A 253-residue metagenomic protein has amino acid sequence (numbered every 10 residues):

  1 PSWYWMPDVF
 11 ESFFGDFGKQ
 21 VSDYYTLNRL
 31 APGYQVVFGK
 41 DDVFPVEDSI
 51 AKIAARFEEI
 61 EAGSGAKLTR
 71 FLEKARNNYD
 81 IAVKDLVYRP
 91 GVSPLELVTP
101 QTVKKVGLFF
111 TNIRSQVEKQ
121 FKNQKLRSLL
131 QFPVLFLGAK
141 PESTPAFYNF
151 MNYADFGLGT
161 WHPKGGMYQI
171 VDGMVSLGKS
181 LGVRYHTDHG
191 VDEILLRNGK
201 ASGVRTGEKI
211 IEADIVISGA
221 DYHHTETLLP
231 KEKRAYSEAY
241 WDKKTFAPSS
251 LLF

Functional and structural regions predicted by a protein language model:
P1-G33: N-terminal FAD cofactor-binding segment of flavoenzymes
P1-P7, V134-A139, S250-L252: Glycine-rich phosphate/pyrophosphate-binding beta-alpha loops
Y25, K105-V106, D242-A247: Short Gly/Pro-enriched turn/cap motifs at secondary-structure boundaries
V37-G39, T206: Active-site beta-strand termini and strand-to-loop segments that position acidic
G39-P145: Rossmann-like flavin
T99, F132-P133, A154-H162, S250: Glycine- and acidic
L108, E118, F150-G207, I211-D214: Helical element adjacent to the flavin cofactor pocket in flavoenzyme catalytic cores
K164-S176, S180-L181, I194-L195, E212-F253: Glycine-rich loop(s) and the adjacent beta-strand/alpha-helix scaffold that form part
